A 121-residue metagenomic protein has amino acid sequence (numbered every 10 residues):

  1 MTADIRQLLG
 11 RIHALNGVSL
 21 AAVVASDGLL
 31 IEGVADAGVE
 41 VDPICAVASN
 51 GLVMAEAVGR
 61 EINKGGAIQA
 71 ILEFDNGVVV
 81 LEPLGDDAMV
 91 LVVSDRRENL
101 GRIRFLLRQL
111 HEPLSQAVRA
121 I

Functional and structural regions predicted by a protein language model:
M1-L20, D27-I121: Acidic, low-complexity cytosolic segments
